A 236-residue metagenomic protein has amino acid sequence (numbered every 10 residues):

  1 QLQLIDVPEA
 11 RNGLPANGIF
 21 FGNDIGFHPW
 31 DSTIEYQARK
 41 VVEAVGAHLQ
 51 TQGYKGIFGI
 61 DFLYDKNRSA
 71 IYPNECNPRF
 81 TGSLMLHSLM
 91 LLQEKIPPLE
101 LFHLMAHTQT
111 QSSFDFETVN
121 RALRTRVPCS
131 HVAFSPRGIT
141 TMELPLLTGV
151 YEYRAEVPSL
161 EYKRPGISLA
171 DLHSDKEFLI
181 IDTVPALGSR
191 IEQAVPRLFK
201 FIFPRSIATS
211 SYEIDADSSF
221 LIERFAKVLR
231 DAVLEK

Functional and structural regions predicted by a protein language model:
Q1-A44, N77-F102: ATP-dependent carboxylate/phosphate-activation module, predominantly the ATP-grasp catalytic core and closely related
Q1-Q3, K55-I57, F62-L63, E177-L187: Conserved alpha/beta core surface patches that mediate binding of polyanionic ligands
E9-A10, S69, M142-E143: Short, solvent-exposed polar/charged micro-motifs at secondary-structure junctions
G18-D65, H107-P128, A216-D217, R224-L234: A long amphipathic alpha-helix within ATP-dependent nucleotide-binding catalytic cores
Q50, S83-S88, L144-E152: Conserved small-domain helix->loop->beta segment predominantly found in fold-type I
Q50-M85, C129, A133-G138: Conserved metal-phosphate-binding beta-hairpin within the catalytic cores of diverse ATP-dependent phosphoryl-transfer
A70, L86, L92-E94, I214 (+1 more regions): Alpha-helix boundary/interfacial micro-motifs
L104-K236: Peripheral (often C-terminal) accessory segments that flank ATP-dependent C-N-forming ligase machineries
